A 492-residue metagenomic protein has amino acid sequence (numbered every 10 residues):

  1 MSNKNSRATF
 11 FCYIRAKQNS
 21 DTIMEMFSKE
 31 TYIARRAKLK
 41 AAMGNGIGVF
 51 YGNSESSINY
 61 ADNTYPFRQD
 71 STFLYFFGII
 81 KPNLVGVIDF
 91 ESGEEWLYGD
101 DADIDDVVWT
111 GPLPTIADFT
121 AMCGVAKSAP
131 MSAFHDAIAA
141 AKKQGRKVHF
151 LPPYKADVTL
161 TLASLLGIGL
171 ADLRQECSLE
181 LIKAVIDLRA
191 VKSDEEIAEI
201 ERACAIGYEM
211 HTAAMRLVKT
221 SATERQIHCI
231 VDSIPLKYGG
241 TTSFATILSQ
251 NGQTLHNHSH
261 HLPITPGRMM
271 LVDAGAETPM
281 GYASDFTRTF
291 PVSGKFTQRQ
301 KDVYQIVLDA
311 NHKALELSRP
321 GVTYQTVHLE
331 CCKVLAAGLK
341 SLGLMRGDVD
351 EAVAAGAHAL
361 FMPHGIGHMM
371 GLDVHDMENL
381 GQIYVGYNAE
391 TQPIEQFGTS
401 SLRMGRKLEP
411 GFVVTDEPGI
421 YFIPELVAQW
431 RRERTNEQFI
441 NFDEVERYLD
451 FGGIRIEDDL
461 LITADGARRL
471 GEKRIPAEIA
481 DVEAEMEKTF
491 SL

Functional and structural regions predicted by a protein language model:
K4-L492: Active-site neighborhoods and metal-handling regions in enzymes and metal-associated proteins
